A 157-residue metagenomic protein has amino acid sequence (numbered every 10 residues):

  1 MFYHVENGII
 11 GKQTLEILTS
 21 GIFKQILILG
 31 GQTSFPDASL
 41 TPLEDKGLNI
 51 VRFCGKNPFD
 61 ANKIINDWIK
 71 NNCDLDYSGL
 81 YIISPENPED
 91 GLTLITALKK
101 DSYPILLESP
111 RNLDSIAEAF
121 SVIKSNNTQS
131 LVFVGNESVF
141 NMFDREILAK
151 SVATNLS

Functional and structural regions predicted by a protein language model:
M1-S157: Extracellular glycan-binding segments that recognize GlcNAc-based cell-wall polysaccharides
